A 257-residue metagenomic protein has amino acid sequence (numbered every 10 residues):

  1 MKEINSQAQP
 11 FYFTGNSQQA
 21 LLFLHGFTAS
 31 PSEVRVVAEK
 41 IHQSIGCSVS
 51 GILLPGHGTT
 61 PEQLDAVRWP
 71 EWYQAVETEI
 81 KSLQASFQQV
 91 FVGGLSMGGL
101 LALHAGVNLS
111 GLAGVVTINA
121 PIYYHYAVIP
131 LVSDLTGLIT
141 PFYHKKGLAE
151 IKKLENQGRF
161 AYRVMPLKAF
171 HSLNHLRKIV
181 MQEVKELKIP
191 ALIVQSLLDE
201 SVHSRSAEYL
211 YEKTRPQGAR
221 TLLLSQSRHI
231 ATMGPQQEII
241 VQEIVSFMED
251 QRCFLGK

Functional and structural regions predicted by a protein language model:
E3-T60: Short, surface-exposed "cap/lid" segments of acyl-processing enzymes
S6-A8, P166-V184, I189: Active-site nucleophile elbow and catalytic-triad environment of alpha/beta-hydrolase enzymes
V37, I189, H203-E212: Short alpha-helix in the alpha/beta-hydrolase fold that links the catalytic acid
G94-G98, A102: Gly/Ala-rich beta-loop-alpha elbow adjacent to hydrolase catalytic centers
V116-Y126: Active-site nucleophile loop of the alpha/beta-hydrolase fold
L187, I193-Q195, D199: Short beta-strand/loop motif that positions the catalytic acidic residue of the alpha/beta-hydrolase fold
E208, E212-I230: Catalytic histidine neighborhood in serine/cysteine hydrolases with alpha/beta-hydrolase-type architecture
Q226-K257: Catalytic active-site module of serine/aspartate enzymes centered on a nucleophile-bearing elbow/loop
